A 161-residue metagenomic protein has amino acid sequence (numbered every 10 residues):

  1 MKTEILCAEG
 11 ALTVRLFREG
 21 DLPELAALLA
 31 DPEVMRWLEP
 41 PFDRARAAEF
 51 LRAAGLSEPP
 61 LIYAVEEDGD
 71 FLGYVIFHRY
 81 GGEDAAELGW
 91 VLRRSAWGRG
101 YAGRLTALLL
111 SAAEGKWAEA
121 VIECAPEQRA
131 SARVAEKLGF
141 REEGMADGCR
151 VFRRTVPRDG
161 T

Functional and structural regions predicted by a protein language model:
M1-P23, A27-E33, A64-T161: Acyl-donor (CoA/ACP) binding surface of acyl/acetyltransferases
L22, E39-P40, E58-P59, V156: Intrinsic-disorder/low-complexity coil detector
E33-R52: Conserved GNAT-fold acetyl-CoA-binding loop/helix
D43, P60, E143-M145: Secondary-structure boundary/capping residues
R44-A48, L56-E58, R93-R94: Juxtamembrane/interface motifs at transmembrane-helix termini
R52-A64, G73: A short helix-loop-beta-strand connector motif used in the catalytic cores of GNAT acetyltransferases and, in some
